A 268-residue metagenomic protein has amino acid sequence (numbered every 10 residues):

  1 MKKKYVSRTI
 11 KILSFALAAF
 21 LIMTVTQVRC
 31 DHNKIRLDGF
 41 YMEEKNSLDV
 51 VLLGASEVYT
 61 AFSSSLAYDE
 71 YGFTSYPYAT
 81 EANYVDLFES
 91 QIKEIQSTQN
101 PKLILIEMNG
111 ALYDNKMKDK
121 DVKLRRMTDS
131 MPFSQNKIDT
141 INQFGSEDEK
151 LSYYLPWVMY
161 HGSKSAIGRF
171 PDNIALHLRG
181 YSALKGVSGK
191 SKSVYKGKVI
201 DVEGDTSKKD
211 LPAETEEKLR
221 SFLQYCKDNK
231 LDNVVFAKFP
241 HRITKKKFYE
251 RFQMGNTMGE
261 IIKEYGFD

Functional and structural regions predicted by a protein language model:
S7-Q27: Hydrophobic membrane-insertion alpha-helices, especially the h-region of bacterial N-terminal signal peptides
V28-L48: Alpha-helical transmembrane signal-anchor/signal-peptide segments
V50-G54: Short hydrophobic beta-strand that contains or immediately precedes a catalytic carboxylate
E57-F144: Membrane-embedded segments
T60, L112-K116, A166-G168, I243-K246: Short catalytic/ligand-binding loop motif for oxyanion handling, primarily in non-cytosolic enzymes, centered on
K123-K230: Secreted/periplasmic serine-hydrolase-like ester/acetyl group-modifying domain
E214, S221-L223, K227-N229, N233-D268: Extended hydrophobic/aromatic segments used for targeting, binding, or gating
